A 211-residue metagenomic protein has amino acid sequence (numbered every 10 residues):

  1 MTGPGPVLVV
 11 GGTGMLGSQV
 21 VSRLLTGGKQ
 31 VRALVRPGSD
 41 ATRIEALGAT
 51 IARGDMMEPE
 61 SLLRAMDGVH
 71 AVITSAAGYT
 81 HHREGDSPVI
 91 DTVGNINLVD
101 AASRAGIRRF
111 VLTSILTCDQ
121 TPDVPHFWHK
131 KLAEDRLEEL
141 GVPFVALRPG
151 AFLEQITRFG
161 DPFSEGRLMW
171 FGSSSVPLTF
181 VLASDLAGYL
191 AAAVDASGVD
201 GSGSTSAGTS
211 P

Functional and structural regions predicted by a protein language model:
T2-K29: N-terminal Rossmann NAD(P)H-binding glycine-rich loop of SDR-like oxidoreductase domains
L8, V35-N97, A101-R104, C118-D119: NAD(P)H-binding glycine-rich loop region in Rossmannoid oxidoreductase-like domains and their noncatalytic homologs
V9-V10, T74, R109-L112, A146 (+1 more regions): Structural signature of the Rossmann-like NAD(P)-dependent dehydrogenase/reductase core
G27, L47, L140: Conserved dinucleotide-binding and phosphotransfer motif residues
V31-A33: Short beta-strand "acidic-cap" motif of Rossmann-like dinucleotide-binding folds
M57, F152, T209-P211: Conserved sequence/active-site signature of Rossmann-fold short-chain dehydrogenase/reductase
G78-E165: Glycine-/Pro-rich loop/turn segments that contact NAD(P) or position catalytic residues in Rossmann-like domains
F171-D195, G201-S202, G208: Substrate-positioning beta->alpha
